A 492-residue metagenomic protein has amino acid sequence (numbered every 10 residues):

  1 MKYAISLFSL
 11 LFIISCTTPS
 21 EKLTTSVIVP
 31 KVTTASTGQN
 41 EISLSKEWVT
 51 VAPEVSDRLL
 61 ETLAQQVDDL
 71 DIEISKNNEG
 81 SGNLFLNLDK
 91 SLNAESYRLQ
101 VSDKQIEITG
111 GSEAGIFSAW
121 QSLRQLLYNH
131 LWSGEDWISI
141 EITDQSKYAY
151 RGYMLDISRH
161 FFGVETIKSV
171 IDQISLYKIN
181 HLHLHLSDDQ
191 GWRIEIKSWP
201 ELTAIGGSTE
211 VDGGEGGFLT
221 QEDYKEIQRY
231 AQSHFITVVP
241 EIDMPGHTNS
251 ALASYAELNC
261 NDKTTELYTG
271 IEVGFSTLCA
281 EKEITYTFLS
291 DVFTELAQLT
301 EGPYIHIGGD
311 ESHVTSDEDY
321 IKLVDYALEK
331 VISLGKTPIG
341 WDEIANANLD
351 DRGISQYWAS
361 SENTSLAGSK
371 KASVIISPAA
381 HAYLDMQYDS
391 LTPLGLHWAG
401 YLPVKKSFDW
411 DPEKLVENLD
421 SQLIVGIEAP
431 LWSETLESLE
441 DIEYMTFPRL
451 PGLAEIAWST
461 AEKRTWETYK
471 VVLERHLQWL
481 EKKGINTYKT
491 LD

Functional and structural regions predicted by a protein language model:
M1-A4: Positively charged n-region of N-terminal signal peptides that target proteins for export
S6-I13: Bacterial N-terminal signal peptides
C16-S146, A297, P338-A345, R475-K482 (+1 more regions): Acidic, contiguous N-terminal accessory segments
R58-L59, F161-G163, D189-R193, P245-A251 (+5 more regions): Flexible loop/turn segments at secondary-structure boundaries
L92-S276, I284-Y286, V292-Y304, K330 (+1 more regions): Feature activates predominantly on carbohydrate-active enzymes
R151-M154, H183, P240, Y304-H306 (+5 more regions): Structural recognition of the beta-strand scaffold that forms the well-ordered cores of secreted hydrolase catalytic
A251, Y255-E257, N261-G353, Y357-L366: Active-site neighborhood of glycoside hydrolase catalytic domains
P338, N348-D351, S361-D492: Flexible, acidic glycine-rich loops studded with aromatic residues
